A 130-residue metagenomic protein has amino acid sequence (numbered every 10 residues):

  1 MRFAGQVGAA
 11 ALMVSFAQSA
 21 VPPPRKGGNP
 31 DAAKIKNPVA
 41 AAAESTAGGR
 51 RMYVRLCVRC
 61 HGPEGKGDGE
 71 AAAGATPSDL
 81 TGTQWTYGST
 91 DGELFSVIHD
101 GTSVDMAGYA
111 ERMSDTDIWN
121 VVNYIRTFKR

Functional and structural regions predicted by a protein language model:
M1-F3: Positively charged n-region of N-terminal signal peptides that target proteins for export
Q6-S15: Bacterial N-terminal signal peptides
A17-S19: Boundary at the C-terminal end of the N-terminal hydrophobic targeting segment
P22-M52: Electrostatic cytochrome c docking/interface patches
A40, R50, G62, K66-S96: Gly/Gly-Pro-rich "capping" loops immediately C-terminal to redox-active cysteine motifs in periplasmic/lumenal
A47-V54, G88-S89, E93, S103 (+1 more regions): Sequence context surrounding c-type heme c attachment/ligation sites in exported
G49, Y53-P63, M106, V121 (+1 more regions): The canonical Cys-X-X-Cys-His
S96-D100, V104, A110-R130: C-terminal capping alpha-helices of c-type cytochrome domains
